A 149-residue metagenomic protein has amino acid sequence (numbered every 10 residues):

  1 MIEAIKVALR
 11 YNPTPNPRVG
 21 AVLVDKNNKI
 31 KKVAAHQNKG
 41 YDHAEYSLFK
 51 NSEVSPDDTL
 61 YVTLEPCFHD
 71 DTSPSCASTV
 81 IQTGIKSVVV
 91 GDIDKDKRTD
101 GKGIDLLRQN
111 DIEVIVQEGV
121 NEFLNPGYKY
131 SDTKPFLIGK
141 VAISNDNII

Functional and structural regions predicted by a protein language model:
M1-T14, K26, D71-I149: Zinc-dependent deaminase
P13-R18, I30: Short N-terminal binding/cap micro-motifs at the start of the first secondary-structure element
P17, K39-E45, L60-I81: Local cysteine-cluster metal-coordination motifs and their immediate loop/turn environment, predominantly Fe-S cluster
G20-V22, V62-T63, K140-S144: Short beta-strand segments
A21, I30-K50: N-terminal beta-alpha supersecondary unit
V22-V24, K31-A34, T59-Y61, V89: Short, conserved beta-strand segments within well-ordered enzyme catalytic domains that often line or immediately flank
Q37, L64, D92-D96: Structured beta->alpha junctions
K50-L64: Immediate flanking context of iron-sulfur cluster ligation sites
